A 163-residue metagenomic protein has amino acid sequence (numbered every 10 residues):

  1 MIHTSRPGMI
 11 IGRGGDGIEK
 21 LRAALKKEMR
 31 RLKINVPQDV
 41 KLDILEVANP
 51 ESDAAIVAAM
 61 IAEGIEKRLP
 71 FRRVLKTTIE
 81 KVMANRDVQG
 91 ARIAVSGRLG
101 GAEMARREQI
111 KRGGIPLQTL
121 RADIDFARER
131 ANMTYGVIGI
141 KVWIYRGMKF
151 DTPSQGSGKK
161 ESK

Functional and structural regions predicted by a protein language model:
M1-K163: RNA-contacting regions in translation and RNA-metabolism proteins, encompassing KH/S1 modules where present
